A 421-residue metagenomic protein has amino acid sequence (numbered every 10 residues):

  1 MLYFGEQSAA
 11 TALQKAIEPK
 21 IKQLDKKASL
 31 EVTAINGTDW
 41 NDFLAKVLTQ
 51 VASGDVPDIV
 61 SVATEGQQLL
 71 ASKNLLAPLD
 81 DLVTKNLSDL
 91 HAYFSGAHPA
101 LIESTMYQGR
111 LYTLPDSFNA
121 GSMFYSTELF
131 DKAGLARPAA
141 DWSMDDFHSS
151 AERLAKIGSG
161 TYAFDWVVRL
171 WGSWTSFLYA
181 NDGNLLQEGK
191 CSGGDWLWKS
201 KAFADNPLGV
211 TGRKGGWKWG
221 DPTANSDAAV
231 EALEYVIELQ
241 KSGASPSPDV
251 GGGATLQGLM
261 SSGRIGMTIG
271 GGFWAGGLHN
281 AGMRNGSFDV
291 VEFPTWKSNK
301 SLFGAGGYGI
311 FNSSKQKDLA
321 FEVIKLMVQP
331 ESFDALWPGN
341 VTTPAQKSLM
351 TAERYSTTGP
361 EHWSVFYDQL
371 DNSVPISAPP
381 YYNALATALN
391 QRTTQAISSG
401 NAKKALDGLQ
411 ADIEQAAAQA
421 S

Functional and structural regions predicted by a protein language model:
M1-L75, T84-A92, R137, D318-L319 (+4 more regions): Conserved N-terminal structural module of periplasmic/extracytoplasmic solute-binding proteins
I17, E231-Y235, K315-M327, A335-L336 (+2 more regions): Short amphipathic alpha-helical coupling segments at ligand-binding clamshell hinges and other catalytic/signaling
K26, F288-V291, P338-Q391, Q395: Long, aromatic- and glycine/proline-rich binding clefts that accommodate carbohydrate-like moieties
I35-K46, W142-H148, S247-S261: Short helix-initiation/N-cap motifs at beta->coil->alpha
V51-V62, L76-A77, G160-T161, S261-G270: Alpha-to-beta junction loops
E65-A120, D289, T358: Hinge/lid segment of periplasmic solute-binding proteins
A133, W219-D221, K241-S245, M267-W274 (+4 more regions): Extracytoplasmic/periplasmic substrate-recognition and gating elements
A151, G189-D249: Glycine-centered hinge/linker elements that transmit conformational signals in sensory and ligand-binding systems
